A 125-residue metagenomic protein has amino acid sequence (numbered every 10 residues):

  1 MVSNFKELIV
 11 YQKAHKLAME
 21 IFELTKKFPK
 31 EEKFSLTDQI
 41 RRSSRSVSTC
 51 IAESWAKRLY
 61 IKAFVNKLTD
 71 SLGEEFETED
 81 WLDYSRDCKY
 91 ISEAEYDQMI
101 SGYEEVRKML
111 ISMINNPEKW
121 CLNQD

Functional and structural regions predicted by a protein language model:
M1-D125: Amphipathic alpha-helical assembly/interaction segments
